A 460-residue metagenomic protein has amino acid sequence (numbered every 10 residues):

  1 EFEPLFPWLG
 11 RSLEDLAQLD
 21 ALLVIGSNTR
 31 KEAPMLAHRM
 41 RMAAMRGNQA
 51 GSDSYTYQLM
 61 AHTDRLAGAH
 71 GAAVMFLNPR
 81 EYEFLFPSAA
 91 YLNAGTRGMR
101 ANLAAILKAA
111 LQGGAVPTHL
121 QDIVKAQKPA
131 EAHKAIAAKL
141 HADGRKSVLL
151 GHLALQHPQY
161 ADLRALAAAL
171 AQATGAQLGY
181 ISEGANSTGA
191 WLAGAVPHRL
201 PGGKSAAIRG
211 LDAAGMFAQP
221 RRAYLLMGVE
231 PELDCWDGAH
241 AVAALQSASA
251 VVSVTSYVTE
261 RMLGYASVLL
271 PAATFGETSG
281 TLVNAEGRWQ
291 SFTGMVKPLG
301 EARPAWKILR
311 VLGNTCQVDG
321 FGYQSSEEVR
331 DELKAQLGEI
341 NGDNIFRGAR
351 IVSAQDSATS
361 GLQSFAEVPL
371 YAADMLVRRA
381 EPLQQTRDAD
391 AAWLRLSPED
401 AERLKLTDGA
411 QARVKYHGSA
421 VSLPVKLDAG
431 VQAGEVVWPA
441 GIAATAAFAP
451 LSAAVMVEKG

Functional and structural regions predicted by a protein language model:
E1-R11, A167-A206: Anionic-ligand anchoring segments at beta-strand to alpha-helix junctions in alpha/beta enzyme folds, i.e., glycine
F2-P4, A90-R97, L269-F275: Short beta-strand elements at the ligand-binding edges of bilobed clamshell
E3-G10, A130-A135, R209-L211: Active-site-adjacent structural elements in folded domains
R11-L13, A17-Q18, V24, R30-E83 (+5 more regions): A cross-kingdom feature strongest in bacterial/archaeal respiratory oxidoreductases
A17-A21, R30-A37, R46-S147, A154-L155 (+2 more regions): Cofactor-/ligand-binding subdomain signature composed of acidic, glycine-rich, tryptophan-containing flexible loops
N102-A110, A167, I308-C316: Short amphipathic C-terminal alpha-helix that caps PH/PH-like domains
G151, D162-A171: Beta-propeller domains
